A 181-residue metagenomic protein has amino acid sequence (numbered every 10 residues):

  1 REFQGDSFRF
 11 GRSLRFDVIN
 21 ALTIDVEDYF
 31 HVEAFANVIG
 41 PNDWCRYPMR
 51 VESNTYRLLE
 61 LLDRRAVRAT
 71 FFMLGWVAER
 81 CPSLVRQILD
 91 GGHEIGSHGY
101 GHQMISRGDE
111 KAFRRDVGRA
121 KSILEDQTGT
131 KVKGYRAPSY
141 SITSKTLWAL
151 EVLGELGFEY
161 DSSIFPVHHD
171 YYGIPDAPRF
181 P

Functional and structural regions predicted by a protein language model:
R1-R15: Intrinsic disorder/low-complexity segments
L14-G134, S139-P181: Catalytic alpha-helical scaffold of carbohydrate-active enzymes acting on polysaccharides/glycoconjugates
